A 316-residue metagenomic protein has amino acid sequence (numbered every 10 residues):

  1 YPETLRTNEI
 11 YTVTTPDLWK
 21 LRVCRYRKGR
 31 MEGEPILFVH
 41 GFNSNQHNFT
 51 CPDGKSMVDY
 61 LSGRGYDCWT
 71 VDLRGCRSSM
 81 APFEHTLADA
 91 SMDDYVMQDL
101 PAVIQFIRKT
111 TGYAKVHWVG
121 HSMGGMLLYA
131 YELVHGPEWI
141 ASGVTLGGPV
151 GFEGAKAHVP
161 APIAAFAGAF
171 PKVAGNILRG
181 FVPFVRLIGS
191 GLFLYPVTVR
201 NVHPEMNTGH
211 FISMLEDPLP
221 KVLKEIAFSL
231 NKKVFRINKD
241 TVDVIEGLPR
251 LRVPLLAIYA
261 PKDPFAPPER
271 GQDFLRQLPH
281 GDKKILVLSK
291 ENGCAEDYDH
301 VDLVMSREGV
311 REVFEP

Functional and structural regions predicted by a protein language model:
Y1-K28: N-terminal cap/lid segment of alpha/beta-hydrolase-fold proteins
K28-P82: Short, surface-exposed "cap/lid" segments of acyl-processing enzymes
H40, V116-G125, A260: Conserved alpha/beta-hydrolase "nucleophile elbow" surrounding the catalytic nucleophile
L87-R108: Alpha/beta-hydrolase active-site loop
K109-Y113, M123-K233, K239: Alpha/beta-hydrolase-fold enzymes
L251, A257-Y259, D263: Short beta-strand/loop motif that positions the catalytic acidic residue of the alpha/beta-hydrolase fold
V253, P267-Q277: Short alpha-helix in the alpha/beta-hydrolase fold that links the catalytic acid
G281-P316: Catalytic active-site module of serine/aspartate enzymes centered on a nucleophile-bearing elbow/loop
